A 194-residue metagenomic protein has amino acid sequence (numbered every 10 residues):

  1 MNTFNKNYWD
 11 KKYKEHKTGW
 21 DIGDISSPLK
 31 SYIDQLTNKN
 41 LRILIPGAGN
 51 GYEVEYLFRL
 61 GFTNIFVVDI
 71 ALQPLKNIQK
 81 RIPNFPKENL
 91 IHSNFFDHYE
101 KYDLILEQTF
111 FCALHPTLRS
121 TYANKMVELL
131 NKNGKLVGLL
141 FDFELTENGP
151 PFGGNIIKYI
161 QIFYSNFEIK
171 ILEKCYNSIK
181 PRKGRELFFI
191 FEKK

Functional and structural regions predicted by a protein language model:
M1-E100, L114-K194: Class I (Rossmann-like) S-adenosyl-L-methionine-dependent methyltransferase catalytic domain, capturing the SAM-binding
D103: Conserved acidic residues
L106: A conserved beta-strand element that flanks and buttresses the S-adenosyl-L-methionine
T109, A113: Short catalytic micro-motifs in class I SAM-dependent methyltransferases
